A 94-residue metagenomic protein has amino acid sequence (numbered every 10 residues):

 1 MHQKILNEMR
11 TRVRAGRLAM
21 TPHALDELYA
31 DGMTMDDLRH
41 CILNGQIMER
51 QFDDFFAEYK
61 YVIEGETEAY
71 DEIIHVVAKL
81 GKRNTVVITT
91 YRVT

Functional and structural regions predicted by a protein language model:
M1-T94: Ribonuclease/tRNase effector modules and their secretory precursors
